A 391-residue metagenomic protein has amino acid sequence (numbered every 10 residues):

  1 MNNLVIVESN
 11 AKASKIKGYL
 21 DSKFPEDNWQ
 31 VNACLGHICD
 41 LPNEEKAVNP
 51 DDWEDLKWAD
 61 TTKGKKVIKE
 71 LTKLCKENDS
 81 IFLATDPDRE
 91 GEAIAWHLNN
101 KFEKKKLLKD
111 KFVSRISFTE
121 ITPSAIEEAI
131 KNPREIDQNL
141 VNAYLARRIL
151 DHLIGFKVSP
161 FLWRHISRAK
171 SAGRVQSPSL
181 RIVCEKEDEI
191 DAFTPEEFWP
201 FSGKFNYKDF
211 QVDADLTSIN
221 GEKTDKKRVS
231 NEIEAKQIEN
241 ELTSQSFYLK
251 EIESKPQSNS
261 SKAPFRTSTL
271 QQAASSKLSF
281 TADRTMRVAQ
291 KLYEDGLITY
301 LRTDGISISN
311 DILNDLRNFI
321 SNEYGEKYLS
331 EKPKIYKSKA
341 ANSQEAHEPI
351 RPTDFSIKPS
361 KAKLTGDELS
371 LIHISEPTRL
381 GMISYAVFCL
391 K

Functional and structural regions predicted by a protein language model:
M1, D86-D88, S167-S171, S254-A263 (+2 more regions): Conserved short loop/turn motifs at secondary-structure junctions
M1-R148: Intrinsically disordered, low-complexity regulatory segments
Q30, C39-T61, A172-Q290, E294 (+4 more regions): Long, highly charged, low-complexity internal segments
I121-G203, S254-K255: C-terminal or mid-to-C-terminal helical accessory/interaction module adjacent to the motor/catalytic core
D137-L140, L153, W163, D295-S370: Extended, highly charged linker/hinge segments and catalytic-adjacent loops that couple domains and form adaptable
N139-L145, F161-A169, F193-P200, Y248-S261 (+4 more regions): Short coil/turn segments at secondary-structure boundaries
A146-V158, V175, F205-Y207, N259-T269 (+2 more regions): Core structural elements
E376-T378, I383-K391: Positively charged, low-complexity/disordered segments
